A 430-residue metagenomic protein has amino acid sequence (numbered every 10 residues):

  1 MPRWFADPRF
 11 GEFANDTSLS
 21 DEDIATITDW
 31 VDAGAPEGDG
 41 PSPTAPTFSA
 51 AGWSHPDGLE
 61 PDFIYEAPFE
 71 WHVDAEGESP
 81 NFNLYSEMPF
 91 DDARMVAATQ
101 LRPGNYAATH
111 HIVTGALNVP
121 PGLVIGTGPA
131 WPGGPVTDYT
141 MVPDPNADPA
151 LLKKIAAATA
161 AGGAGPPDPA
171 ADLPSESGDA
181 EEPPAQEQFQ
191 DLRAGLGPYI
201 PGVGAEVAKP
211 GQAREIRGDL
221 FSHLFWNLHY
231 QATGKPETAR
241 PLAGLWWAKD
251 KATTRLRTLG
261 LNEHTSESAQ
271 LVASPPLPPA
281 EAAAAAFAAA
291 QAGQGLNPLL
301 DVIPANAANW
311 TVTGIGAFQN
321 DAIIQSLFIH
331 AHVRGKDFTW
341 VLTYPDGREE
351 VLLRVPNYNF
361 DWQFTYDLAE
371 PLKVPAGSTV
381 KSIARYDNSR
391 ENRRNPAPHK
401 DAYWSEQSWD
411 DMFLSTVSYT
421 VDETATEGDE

Functional and structural regions predicted by a protein language model:
M1-S86, D91, A98, R102 (+1 more regions): Aromatic- and Gly/Pro-enriched helix-to-coil junctions and flexible linker segments
A35-E37, Q231-P236, R385-R394: Short acidic/polar inter-strand loop motif in beta-rich domains
E78-E87, A208-K209, P304-F318, F364-Y366: Short beta-strands within extracellular/lumenal beta-sheet-rich domains
F90-A97, D219-S222, A307-N309, A317-S326: Extended extracellular/luminal ectodomain segments enriched in beta-structured repeat modules
V96-A97, A147-T159, R214-Y230, L372-Y386: Noncatalytic modules at the cell exterior or secretory-pathway interfaces, chiefly beta-strand-rich lectin/adhesion
D191-S222, Q231-G234, A369-P375: Exposed beta-sheet edge/beta-hairpin loop segments within beta-rich domains
K235-E281, E391-E430: C-terminal interaction-tip segments
A317-Q407: Extended, compositionally biased non-globular segments
